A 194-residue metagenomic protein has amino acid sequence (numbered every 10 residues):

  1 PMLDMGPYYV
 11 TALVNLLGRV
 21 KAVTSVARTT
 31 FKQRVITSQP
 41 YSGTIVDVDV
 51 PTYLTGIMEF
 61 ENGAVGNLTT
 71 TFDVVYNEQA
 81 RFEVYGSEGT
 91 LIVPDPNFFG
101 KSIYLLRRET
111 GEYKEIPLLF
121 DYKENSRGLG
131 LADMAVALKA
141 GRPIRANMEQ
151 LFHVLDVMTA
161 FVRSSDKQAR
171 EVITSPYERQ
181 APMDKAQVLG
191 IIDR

Functional and structural regions predicted by a protein language model:
P1, P117-Y122, A140-M148: Active-site rim elements
P1-V65, T71-Y76, E149: Rossmann-like dinucleotide-binding domain that binds NAD(P)(H)
T71, D95-N97, P176: Surface loops and adjacent helix of pleckstrin homology
D73-V75, F99-G100, G111-E112: Short, surface-exposed beta-strand-loop junctions and turns on beta-sheet-rich folds
F82, G100-T110: Short polybasic amphipathic segments
F120-L131: Active-site loop of classical SDR/Rossmann-like NAD(P)-dependent oxidoreductases, centered on the catalytic Tyr-X3-Lys
V136-R194: C-terminal helix-rich "cap/oligomerization" subdomain common to oxidoreductases
